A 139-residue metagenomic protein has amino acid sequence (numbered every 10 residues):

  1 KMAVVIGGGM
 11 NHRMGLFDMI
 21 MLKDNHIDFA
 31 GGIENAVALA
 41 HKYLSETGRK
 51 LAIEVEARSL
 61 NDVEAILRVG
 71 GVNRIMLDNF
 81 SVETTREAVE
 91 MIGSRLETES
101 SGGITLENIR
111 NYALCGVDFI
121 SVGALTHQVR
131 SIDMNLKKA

Functional and structural regions predicted by a protein language model:
K1-V69, R74, E83-M91, L96-E99 (+2 more regions): Acidic/glycine-rich phosphate/pyrophosphate-binding loops and surrounding catalytic core that coordinate Mg2+
D78-N79, G102, A124-L125: Short secondary-structure boundary segments
L106: Cys/His-rich Zn2+-binding cysteine-cluster or related metal-binding knuckle/ribbon modules and their
N135-A139: Active-site loop ensemble at the mouth of alpha/beta enzyme cores that anchors a bound cofactor
